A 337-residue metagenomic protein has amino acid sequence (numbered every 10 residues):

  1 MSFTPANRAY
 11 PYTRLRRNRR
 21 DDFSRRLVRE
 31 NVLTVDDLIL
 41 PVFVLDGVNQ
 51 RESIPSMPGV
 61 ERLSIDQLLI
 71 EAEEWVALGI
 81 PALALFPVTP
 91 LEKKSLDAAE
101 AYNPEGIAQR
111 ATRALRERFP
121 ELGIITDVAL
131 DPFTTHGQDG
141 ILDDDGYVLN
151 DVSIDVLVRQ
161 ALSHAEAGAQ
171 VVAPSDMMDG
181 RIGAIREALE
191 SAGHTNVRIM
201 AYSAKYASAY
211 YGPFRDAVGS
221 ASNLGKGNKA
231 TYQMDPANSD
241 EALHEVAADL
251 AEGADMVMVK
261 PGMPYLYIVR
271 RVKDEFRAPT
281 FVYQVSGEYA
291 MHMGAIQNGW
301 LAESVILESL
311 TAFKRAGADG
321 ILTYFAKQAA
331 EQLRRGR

Functional and structural regions predicted by a protein language model:
S2-T4, A9, D21, T34-I39 (+1 more regions): Alpha/beta enzyme core
P11-R14, R29, V35: N-terminal intrinsically disordered, cationic/polar leader segments that include organellar targeting peptides
R16, R20-S24: Acidic, Ser/Thr/Pro-rich intrinsically disordered transcriptional activation regions
R20, V28-N31: N-terminal leader/domain-start detector
